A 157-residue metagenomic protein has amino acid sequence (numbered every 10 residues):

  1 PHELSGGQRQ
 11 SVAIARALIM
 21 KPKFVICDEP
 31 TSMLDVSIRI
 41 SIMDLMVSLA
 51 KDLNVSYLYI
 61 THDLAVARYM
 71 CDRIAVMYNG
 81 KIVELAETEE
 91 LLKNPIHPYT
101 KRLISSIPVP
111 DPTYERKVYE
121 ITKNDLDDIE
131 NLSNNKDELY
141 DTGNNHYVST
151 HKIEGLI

Functional and structural regions predicted by a protein language model:
P1-L4, Q8: Conserved ABC ATPase signature
I14, I42: Hydrophobic anchor residue at the start of the ABC signature
I19-K23: A short, proline-enriched helix->beta-strand linker immediately N-terminal to the Walker B motif in ABC-type P-loop
A67-Y69: A short, surface-exposed alpha-helical micro-motif characterized by mixed small hydrophobic and charged/polar residues
R73, L85: Short, glycine/charged-rich "phosphate-handling" switch motifs in NTP-dependent and phosphotransfer domains
E87-I157: Charged, flexible cofactor/metal-binding loops and thiol motifs
